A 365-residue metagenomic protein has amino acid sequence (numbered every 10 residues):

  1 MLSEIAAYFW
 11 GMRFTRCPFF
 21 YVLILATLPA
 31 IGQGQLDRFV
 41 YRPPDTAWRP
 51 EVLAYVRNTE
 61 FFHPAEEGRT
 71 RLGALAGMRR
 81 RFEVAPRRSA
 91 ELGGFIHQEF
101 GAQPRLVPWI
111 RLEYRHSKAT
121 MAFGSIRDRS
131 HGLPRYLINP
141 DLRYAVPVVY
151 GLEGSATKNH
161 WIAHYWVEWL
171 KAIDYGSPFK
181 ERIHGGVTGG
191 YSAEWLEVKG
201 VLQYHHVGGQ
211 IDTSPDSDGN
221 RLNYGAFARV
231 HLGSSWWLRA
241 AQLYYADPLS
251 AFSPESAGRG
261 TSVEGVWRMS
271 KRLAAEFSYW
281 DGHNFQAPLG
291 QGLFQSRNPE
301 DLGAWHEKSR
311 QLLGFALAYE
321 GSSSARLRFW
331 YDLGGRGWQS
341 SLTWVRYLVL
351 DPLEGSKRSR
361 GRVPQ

Functional and structural regions predicted by a protein language model:
M1-V40, G334-Q365: Cleavable N-terminal export/targeting peptides
Q33-P104, P108-Y114, S340-V349: Beta-barrel outer-membrane channel/assembly domains of diderm bacteria
E60-F62, T120-G190, V345: Surface-exposed coil loops of outer-membrane beta-barrel proteins
F62-A65, R135-Y136, F294-P299: Flexible, solvent-exposed loop segments that connect beta-strands
L72, A102-P104, V146, E181 (+1 more regions): Short, glycine/acidic-rich beta->alpha junctions
P86, Y144-A145, L302-A304: A short acidic, glycine-rich active-site loop that binds or catalyzes chemistry on phosphate/adenosine moieties
G93, W109, K158-L170, Y175-P178 (+1 more regions): Exposed, low-structure sequence patches enriched in small/polar residues
Q103-A122, R127-H131: Eukaryotic alpha-helical scaffold "rod" segments
